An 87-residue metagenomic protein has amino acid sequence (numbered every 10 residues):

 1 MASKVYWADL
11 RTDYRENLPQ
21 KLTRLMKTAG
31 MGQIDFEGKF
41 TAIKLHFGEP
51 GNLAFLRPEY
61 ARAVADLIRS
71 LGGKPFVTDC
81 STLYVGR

Functional and structural regions predicted by a protein language model:
M1-R87: N-terminal and secondary-structure boundary signal
